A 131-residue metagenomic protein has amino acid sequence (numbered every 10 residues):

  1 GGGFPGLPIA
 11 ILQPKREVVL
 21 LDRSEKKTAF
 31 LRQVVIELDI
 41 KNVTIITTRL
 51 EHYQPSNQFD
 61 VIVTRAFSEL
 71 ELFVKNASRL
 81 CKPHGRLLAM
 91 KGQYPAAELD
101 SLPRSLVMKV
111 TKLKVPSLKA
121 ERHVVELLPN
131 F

Functional and structural regions predicted by a protein language model:
G1-T64, V74: Conserved SAM/SAH cofactor-binding pocket of Class I
E17, N42-T44, R86, L106-K109: Conserved beta-strand segments of alpha/beta enzyme cores
V19, Q93-F131: Active-site capping/gating segments
K27-A29, L70, P95: Short alpha-helix immediately C-terminal to the canonical SAM-binding loop
V34-V35, C81, P103: Conserved hydrophobic residues forming the short capping helix/wall of the S-adenosyl-L-methionine
E69-A77: A short, conserved alpha-helix within the catalytic core of class I
C81-L87: Short glycine-dipeptide loop
